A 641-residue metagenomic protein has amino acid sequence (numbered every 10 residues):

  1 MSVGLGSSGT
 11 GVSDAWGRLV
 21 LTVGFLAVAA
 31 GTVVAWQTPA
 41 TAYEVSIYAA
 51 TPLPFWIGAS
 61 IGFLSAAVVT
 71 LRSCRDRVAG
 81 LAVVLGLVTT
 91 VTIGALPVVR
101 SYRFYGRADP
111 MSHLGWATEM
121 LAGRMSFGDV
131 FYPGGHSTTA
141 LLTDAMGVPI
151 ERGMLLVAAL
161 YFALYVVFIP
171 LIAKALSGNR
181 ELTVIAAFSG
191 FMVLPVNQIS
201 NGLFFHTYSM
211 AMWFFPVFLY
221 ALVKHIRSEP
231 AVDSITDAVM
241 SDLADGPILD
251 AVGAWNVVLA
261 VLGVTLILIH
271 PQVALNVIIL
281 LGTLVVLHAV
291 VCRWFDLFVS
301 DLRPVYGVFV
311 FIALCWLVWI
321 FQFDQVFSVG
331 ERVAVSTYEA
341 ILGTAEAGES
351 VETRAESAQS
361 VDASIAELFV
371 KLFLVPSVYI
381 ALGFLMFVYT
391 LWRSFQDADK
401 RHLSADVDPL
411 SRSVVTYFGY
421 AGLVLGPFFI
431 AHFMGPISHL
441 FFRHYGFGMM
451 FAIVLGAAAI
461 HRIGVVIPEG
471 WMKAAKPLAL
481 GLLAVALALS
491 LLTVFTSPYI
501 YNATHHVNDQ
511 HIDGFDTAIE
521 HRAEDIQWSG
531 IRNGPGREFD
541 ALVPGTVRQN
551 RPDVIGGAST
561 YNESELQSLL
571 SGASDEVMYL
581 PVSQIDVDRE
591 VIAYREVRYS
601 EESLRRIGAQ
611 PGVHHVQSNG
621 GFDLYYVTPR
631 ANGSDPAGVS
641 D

Functional and structural regions predicted by a protein language model:
M1-V98, L478-G481: Start-transfer (signal-anchor) and selected internal transmembrane alpha helices of multi-pass inner/ER membrane
V3, A27-V28, Y208, F442 (+1 more regions): Extracytoplasmic
V12-A15, I248-D250, F295-V305, K371-L374 (+1 more regions): Membrane-interface helix-loop-helix junctions at transmembrane boundaries of multi-pass membrane enzymes, predominantly
V45-A50, R75-W213, F442-F447, T504: Active-site lumenal/periplasmic loops and adjacent helix-entry segments of GT-C-fold, multi-pass membrane
A67, Y165-A173, F214-R227, G282-L287 (+3 more regions): Transmembrane alpha-helical segments
G86-I93, A140, D144, A158-P247 (+2 more regions): Membrane-embedded helix bundles of polyisoprenyl
N201-T207, A211, V232-V257, V261-A381: Transmembrane catalytic cores of multi-pass membrane glycosyltransferases and polysaccharide-assembly enzymes
L275-N276, Y420-L423, P436-P468: Hydrophobic/aromatic-rich transmembrane helices and adjacent perimembrane loops
